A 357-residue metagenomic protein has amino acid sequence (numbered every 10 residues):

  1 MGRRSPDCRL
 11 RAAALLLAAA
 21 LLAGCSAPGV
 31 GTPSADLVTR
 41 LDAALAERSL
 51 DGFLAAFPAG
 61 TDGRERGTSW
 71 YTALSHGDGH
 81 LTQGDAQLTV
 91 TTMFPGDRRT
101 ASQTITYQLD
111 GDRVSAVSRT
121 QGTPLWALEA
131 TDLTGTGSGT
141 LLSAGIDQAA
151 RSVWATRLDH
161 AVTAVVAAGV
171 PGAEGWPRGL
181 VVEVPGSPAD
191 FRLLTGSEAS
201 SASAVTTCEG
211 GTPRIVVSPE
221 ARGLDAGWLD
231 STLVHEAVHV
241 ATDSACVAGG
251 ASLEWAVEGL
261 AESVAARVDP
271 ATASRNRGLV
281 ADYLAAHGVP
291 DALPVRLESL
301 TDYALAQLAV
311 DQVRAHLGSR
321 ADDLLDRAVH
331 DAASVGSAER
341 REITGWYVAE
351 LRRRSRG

Functional and structural regions predicted by a protein language model:
L21-G24: C-terminal motif of bacterial Sec signal peptides marking the signal peptidase cleavage site
G29-V30, L45, L50-D85, S337: Short solvent-exposed beta->alpha transition segments
E65-T106, P219-A221, V234: Surface-exposed, charged secondary-structure patches
F94-T100, Q108-D110, I146-R192, D230 (+3 more regions): Zn2+-dependent metallopeptidase catalytic core
G96-T131: Short beta-strand edge/turn micro-motifs at domain boundaries
A204-A281: Zinc-dependent metallopeptidase catalytic helix centered on the HExxH motif and its immediate flanking segment
A265-P290, A315-D326: Short helix/loop segments within enzyme catalytic domains that coordinate or immediately flank catalytic cofactors
A292-G357: Pan-zinc metallopeptidase signature
